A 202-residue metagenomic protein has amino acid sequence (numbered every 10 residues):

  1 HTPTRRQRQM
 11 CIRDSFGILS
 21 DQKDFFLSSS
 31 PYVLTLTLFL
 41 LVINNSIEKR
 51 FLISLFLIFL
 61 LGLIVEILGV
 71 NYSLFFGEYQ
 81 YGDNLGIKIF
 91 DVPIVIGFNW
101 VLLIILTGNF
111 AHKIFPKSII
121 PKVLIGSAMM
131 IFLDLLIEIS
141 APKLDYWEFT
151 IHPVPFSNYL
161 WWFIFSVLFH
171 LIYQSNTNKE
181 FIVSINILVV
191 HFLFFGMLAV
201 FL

Functional and structural regions predicted by a protein language model:
H1-I12: Single conserved hydrophobic/aromatic residue that forms the stacking wall/gate of nucleotide- or nucleobase-binding
I12-G17, F59-L68, M130-I139, V189-L202: Aromatic-anchored segments of alpha-helical transmembrane domains
D14-F26, L40-E48: Short, hydrophobic transmembrane alpha-helix segments
P31-N45, V95-N109, W161-Y173: Hydrophobic cores of alpha-helical transmembrane segments in multi-pass inner/ER membrane proteins, independent
L74-G77, S140-F156: Interfacial helix-loop-helix junctions of multi-pass membrane proteins
G82-F98, F149-L160: Short aromatic-rich membrane-water interface segments that cap or initiate transmembrane helices in multi-pass membrane
I114-F132, E180-V190: Internal alpha-helical transmembrane segments of multi-pass membrane proteins
T150-F169, K179-H191, M197-L202: Membrane-interface transmembrane-helix boundary segments in multi-pass integral membrane proteins
